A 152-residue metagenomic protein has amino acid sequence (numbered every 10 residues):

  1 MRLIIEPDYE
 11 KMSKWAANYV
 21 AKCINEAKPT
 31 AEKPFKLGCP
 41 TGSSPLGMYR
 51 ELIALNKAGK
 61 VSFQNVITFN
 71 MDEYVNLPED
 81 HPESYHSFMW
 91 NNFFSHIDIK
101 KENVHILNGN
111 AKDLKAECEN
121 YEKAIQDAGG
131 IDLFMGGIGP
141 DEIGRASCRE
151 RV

Functional and structural regions predicted by a protein language model:
M1-L37, K115: N-terminal glycine-/serine-/threonine-rich phosphate-binding loop
L3, K14, C23-E26, G47 (+2 more regions): Non-catalytic beta/alpha edge segments that cap or flank active sites
A17-K28, I53, W90-F94, E122-Q126: Generic structural signal for well-ordered alpha-helical scaffold segments
E26-N56: Glycine-rich N-terminal segment of FAD-binding domains in flavoprotein oxidoreductases, spanning the beta-loop-helix
S43-S44, Y74, I138-I143: Short glycine-rich anion-binding loops that position phosphate/pyrophosphate groups of nucleotides and phosphorylated
V61-L133: Ligand-binding beta-strand-loop-alpha-helix segment within the catalytic cores of soluble metabolic enzymes
I143-V152: Residue-level detector of conserved catalytic or cofactor/ligand-binding positions in enzyme active sites
